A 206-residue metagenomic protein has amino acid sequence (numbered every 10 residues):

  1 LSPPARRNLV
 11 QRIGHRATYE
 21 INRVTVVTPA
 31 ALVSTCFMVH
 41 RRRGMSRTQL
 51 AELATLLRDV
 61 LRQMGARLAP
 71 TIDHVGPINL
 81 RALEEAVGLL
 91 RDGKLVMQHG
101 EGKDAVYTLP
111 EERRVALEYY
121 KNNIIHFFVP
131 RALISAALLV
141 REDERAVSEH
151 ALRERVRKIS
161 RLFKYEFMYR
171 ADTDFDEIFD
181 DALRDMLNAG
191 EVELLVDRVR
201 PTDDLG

Functional and structural regions predicted by a protein language model:
L1-G206: Membrane-interfacial terminal anchoring regions of lipid-handling membrane enzymes
